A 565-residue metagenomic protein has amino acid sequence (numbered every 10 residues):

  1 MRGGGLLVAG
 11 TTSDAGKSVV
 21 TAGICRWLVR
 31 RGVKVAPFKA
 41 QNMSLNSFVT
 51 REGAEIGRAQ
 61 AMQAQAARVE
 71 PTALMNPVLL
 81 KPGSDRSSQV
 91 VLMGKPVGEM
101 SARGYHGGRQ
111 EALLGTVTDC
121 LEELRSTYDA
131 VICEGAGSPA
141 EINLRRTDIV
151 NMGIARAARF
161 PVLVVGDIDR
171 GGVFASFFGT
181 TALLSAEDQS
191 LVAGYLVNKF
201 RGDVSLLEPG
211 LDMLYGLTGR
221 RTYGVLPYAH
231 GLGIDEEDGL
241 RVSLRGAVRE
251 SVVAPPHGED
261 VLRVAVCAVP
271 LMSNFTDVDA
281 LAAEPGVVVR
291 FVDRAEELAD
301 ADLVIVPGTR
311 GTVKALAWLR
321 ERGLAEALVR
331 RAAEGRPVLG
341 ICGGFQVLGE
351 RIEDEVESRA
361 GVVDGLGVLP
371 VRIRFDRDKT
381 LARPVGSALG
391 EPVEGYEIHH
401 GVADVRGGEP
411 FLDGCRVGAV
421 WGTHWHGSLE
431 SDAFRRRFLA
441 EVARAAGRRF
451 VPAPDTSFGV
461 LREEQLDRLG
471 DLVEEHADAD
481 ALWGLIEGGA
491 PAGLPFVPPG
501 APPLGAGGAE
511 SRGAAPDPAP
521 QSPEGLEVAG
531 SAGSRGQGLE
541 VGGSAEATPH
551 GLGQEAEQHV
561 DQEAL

Functional and structural regions predicted by a protein language model:
M1-R330, P337, D354, R377-D378 (+3 more regions): Flexible phosphate-sensing "switch/lid" loops adjacent to ATP/NTP-binding sites across phosphate-transfer
C342-G343: Catalytic nucleophile serine of serine hydrolases, specifically the conserved "nucleophile elbow" pentapeptide
G349-V356: Extracellular/periplasmic helix-exit of transmembrane alpha-helices
V356-A382: Conserved P-loop NTPase catalytic core
A506, P518-A519, A529, G542 (+1 more regions): Short, low-complexity intrinsically disordered segments enriched in A/P/G/S/L with frequent Arg, especially at protein
L526-A529, S534, L539-V541: Long, intrinsically disordered low-complexity tandem-repeat segments
A532-R535, A545-A547, A556: Short linear motifs in low-complexity or flexible loops
